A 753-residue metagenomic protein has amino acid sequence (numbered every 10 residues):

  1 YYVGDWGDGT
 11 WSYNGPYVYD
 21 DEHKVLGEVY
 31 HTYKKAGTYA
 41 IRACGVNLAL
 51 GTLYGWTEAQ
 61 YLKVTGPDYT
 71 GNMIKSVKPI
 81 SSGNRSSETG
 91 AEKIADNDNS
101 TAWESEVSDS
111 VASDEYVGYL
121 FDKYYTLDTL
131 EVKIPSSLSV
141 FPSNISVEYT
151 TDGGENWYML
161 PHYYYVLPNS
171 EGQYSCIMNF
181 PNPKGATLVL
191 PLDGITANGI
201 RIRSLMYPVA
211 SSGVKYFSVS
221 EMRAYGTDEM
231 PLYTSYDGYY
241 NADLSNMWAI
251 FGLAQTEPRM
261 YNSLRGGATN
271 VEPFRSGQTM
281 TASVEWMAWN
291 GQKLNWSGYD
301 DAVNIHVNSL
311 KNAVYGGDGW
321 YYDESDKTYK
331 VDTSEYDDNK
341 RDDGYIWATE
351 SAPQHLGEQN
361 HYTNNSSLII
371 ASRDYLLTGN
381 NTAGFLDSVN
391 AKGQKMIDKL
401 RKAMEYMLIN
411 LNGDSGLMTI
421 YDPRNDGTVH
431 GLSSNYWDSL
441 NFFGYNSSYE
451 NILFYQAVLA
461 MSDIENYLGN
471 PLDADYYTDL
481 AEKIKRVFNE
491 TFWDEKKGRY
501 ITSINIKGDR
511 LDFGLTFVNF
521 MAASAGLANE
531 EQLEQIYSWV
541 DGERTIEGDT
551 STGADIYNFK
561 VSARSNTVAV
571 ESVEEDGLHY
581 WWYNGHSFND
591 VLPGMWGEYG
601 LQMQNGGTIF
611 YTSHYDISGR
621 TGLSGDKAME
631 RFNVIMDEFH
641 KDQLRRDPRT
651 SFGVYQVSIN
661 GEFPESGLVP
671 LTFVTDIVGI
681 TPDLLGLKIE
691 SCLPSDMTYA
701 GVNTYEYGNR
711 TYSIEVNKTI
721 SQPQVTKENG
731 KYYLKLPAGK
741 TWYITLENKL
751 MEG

Functional and structural regions predicted by a protein language model:
Y1-D68: Extracellular/lumenal mature domains of secreted and surface-exposed proteins
K35-Y39, Y125, T196, K740: Short tyrosine-centred short linear motifs in exposed loops/low-complexity segments
G45-A49, M206-P208, N748: Surface-exposed loop/turn motifs at beta-strand-loop junctions within extracellular Ig-like and Fibronectin type III
D68-N97: Predominantly extracellular/luminal regions of secreted and cell-surface proteins, especially disulfide-bonded
S87-T89, D96-Y163, N182-S235: Aromatic, loop-rich ligand-recognition surfaces of beta-strand-rich domains
T234-G393, G514-S524, F588-N633, D637 (+1 more regions): Substrate-binding groove/exosite segments of carbohydrate-active enzymes
G252-R275, N312-P353, G384-L386, I409-L440 (+3 more regions): Glycine- and aromatic-rich loop/turn segments at beta-sheet edges
T281-W286, N290-N312, I397-E405, Y445-Y467 (+8 more regions): Active-site core of glycosidic bond-cleaving carbohydrate-active enzymes
